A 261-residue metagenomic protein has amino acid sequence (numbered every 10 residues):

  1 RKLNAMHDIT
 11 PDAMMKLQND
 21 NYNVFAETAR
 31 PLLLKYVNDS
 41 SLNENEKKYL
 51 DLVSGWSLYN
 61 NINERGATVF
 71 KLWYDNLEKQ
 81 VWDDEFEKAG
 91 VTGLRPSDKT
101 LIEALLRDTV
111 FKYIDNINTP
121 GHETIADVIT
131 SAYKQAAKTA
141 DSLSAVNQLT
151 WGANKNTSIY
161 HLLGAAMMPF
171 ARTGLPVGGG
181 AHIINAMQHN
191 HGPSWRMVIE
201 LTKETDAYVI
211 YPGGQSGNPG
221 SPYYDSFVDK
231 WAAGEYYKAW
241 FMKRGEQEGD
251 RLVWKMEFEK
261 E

Functional and structural regions predicted by a protein language model:
R1-E27, P31-D51, G55-E261: C-terminal/peripheral segments of proteins
